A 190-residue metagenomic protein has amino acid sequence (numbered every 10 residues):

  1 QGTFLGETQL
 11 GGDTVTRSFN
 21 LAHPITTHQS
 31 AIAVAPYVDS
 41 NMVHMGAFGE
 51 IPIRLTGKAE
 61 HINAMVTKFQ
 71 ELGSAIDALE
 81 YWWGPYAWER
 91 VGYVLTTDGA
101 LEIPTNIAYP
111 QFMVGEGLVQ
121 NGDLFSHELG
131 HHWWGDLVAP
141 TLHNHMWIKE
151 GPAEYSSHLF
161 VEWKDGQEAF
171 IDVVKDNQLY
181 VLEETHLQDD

Functional and structural regions predicted by a protein language model:
Q1-G6, A33, R90-V94, A169-V174 (+1 more regions): Short coil/turn segments at secondary-structure boundaries
Q1-T3, G12, N41-M45, G49 (+3 more regions): Proteins with a high burden of low-complexity, intrinsically disordered sequence enriched in S/T/G/P/A and R, requiring
Q1-Y37: Extended, low-hydrophobicity, Ser/Thr/Pro/Gly-biased non-transmembrane segments
G2, A22, Q29, D98 (+6 more regions): Generic secondary-structure boundary/loop-capping signal
V15-S18, A35-H132, D136-M146, P152 (+3 more regions): Juxtacatalytic substrate-recognition/specificity segment
A22, E150-D190: Acidic/His/Gly-enriched intrinsically disordered linker/tail segments that often contain short helix/coil "MoRF-like"
